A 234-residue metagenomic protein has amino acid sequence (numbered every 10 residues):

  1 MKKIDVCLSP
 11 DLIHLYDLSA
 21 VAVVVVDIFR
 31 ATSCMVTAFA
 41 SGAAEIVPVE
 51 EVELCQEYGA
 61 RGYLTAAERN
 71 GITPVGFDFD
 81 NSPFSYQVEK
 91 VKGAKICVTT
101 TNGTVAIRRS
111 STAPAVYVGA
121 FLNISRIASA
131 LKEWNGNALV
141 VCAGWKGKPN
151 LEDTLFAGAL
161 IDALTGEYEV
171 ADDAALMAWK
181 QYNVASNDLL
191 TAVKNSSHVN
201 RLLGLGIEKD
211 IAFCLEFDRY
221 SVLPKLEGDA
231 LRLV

Functional and structural regions predicted by a protein language model:
M1-K2, V6-I28: Non-transmembrane, aqueous-exposed alpha-helical and coiled segments at domain scale
I4-D5, V21-V24, A44-V47, G62-A66 (+5 more regions): Structural motif
V6-I13, A31-A43, E50-I96, T104 (+1 more regions): Residues that scaffold, gate, or flank divalent-cation-dependent active/transport sites
G62, D78-V105, R109-A115, S129 (+1 more regions): Long, charged alpha-helical interface segments
T100-T101, A120, C142-G144: Short, structured patches in soluble enzyme cores that scaffold and shape functional sites
A130-A138: Glycine-rich phosphate/diphosphate-binding loops that line cofactor/substrate pockets in enzymes
L139-W145, Y168: Glycine-rich anion-binding loop/nest that anchors nucleotide
A143-D153: Phosphate/ribose-phosphate-bearing ligand recognition and processing surfaces, centered on ADP-ribose/NAD(+/P+) systems
